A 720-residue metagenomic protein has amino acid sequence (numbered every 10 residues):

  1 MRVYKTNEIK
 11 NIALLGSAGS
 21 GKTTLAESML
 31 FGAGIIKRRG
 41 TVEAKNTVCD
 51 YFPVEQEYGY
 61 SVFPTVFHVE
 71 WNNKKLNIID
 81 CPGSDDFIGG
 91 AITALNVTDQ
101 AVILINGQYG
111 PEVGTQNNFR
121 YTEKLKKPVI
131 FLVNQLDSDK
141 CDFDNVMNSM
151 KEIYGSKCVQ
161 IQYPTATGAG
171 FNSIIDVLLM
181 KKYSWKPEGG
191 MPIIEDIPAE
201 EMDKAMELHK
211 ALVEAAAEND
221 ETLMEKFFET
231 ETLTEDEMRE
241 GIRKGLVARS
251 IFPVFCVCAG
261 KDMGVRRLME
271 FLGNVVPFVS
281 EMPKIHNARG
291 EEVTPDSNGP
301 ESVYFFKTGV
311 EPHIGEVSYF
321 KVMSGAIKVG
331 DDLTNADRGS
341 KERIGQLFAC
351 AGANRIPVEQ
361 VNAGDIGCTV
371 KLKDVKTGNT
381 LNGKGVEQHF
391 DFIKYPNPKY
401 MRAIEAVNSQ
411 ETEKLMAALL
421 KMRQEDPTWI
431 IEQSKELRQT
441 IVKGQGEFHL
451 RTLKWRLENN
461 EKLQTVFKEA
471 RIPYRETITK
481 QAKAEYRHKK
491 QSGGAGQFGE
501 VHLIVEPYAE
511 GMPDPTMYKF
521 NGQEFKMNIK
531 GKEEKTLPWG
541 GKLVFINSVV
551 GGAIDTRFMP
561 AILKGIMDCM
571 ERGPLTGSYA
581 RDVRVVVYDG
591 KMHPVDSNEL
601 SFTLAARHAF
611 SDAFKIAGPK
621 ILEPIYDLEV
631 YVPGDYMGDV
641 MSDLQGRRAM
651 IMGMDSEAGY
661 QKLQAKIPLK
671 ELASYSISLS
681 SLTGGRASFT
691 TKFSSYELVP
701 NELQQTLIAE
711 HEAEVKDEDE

Functional and structural regions predicted by a protein language model:
M1-I105, Y109-P111, K204: P-loop NTPase switch module centered on the Walker A-proximal segment
M1-S20, G107-P312, G367: P-loop NTPase catalytic nucleotide-binding module
Y4-N7, K45, D236-P253, P357-D365 (+1 more regions): Short, hydrophobic/aliphatic alpha-helical segments
N46, N72-L76, N96-V102, A216-K226 (+2 more regions): Gly-rich Lys/Arg/Thr-decorated short loops/hinges at beta-loop-alpha junctions or inter-strand turns that position
F52-E57, L76-D86, I103-G110, Q135-S138 (+5 more regions): Flexible beta-alpha connector loops of hexameric P-loop NTPases
N73-K75, D99-I103, K126-L132, A248-P253 (+3 more regions): Short, surface-exposed connector motifs at secondary-structure boundaries
A91-A101, T115-N118, T122, K127-L132 (+4 more regions): Extended, hydrophobic alpha-helical segments in both membrane/secreted and soluble proteins
M147-S149, C158-Q160, P164, G168 (+3 more regions): Accessory interaction regions appended to the cores of large information-processing enzymes
